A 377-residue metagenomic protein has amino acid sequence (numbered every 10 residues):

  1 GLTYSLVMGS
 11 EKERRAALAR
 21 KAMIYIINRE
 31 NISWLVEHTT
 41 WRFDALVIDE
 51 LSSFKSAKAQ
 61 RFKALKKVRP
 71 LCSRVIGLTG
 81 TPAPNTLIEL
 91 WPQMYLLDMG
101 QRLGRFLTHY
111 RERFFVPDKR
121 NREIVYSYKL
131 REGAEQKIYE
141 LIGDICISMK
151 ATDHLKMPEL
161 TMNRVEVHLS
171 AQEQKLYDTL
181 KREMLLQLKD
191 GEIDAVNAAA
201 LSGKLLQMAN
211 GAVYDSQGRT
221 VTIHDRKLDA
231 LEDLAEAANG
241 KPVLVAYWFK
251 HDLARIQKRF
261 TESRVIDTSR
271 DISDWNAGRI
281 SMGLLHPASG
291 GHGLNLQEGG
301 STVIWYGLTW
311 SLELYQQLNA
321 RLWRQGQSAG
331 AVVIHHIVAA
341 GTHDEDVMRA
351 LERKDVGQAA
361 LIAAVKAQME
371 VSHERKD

Functional and structural regions predicted by a protein language model:
G1-G9, L97-G100: Conserved helix-turn-beta segment of the N-terminal RecA-like "Helicase ATP-binding" lobe in SF1/SF2 helicases
K12-A17, L244-A246, H251-G290: Conserved helicase ATPase core of P-loop NTP-dependent helicases/translocases
K21, I26-N31, T39-R42, A59-S73 (+4 more regions): Inter-lobe coupling linker of SF2 helicases/translocases
F43, P92, N295-L308, V333-H336: A short beta-strand element within the Helicase C-terminal
D49-E50: Walker B catalytic acidic pair
S73-L87, Y95: Conserved helicase ATPase motor motifs in RecA-like P-loop NTPase domains
L90-F106, S301, W305: A short helix-turn-beta junction within AAA+ P-loop NTPase domains corresponding to the substrate/partner-engaging
W310-D377: A conserved SF2-helicase RecA2
